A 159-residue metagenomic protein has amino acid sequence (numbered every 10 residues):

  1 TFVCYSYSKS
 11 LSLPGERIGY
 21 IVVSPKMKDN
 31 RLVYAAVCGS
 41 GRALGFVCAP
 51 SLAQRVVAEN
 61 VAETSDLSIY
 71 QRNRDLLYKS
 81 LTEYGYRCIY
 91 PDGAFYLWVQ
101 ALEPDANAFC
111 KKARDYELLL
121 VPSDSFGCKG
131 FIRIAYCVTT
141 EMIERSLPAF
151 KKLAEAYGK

Functional and structural regions predicted by a protein language model:
T1-K159: PLP-dependent class I/II
